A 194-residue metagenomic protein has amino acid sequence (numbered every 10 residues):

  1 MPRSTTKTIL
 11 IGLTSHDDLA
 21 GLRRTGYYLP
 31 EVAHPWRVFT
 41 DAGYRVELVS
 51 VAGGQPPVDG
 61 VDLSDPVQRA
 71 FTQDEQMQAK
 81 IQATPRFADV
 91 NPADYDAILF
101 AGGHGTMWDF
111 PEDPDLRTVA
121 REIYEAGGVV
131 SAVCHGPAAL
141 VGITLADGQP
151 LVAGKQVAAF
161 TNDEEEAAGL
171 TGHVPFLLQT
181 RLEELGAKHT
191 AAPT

Functional and structural regions predicted by a protein language model:
M1-A126, A138-T194: Extended, subdomain-level signal for the structured scaffold at the beginning of enzyme domains
G127-S131: Conserved, well-structured core segments that form or line functional sites
V133-P137: Short, thiol/selenol-centered motifs that function as redox-active sites or metal-ligating centers
